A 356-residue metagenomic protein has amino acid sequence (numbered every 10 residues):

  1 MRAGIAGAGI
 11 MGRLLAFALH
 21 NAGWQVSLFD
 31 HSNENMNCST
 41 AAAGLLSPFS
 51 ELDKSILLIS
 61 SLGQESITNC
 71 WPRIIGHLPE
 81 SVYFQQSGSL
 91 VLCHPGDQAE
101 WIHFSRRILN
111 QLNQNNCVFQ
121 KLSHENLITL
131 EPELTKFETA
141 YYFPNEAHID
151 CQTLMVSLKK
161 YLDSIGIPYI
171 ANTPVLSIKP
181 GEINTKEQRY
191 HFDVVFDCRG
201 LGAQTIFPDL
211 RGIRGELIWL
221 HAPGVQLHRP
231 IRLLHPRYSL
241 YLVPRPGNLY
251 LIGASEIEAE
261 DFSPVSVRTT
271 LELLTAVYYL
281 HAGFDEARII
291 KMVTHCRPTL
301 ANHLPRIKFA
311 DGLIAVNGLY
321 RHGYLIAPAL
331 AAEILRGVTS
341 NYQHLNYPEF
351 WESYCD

Functional and structural regions predicted by a protein language model:
M1-G9: Beta1/beta-strand and adjacent pyrophosphate-binding region of the FAD-binding site in flavoprotein oxidoreductases
M11-A18, A22, L45, E80-F84 (+1 more regions): Active-site substrate-recognition segment that forms the wall of the catalytic cavity or substrate channel
H20-T40: Glycine-rich FAD pyrophosphate-binding loop
G44-N126, L130: Dinucleotide-binding Rossmann-like beta1-alpha1 core, especially the glycine-rich loop that anchors the ADP
K54, L58-Q64, H94-E100, Y141-S157 (+2 more regions): Short beta-strand to alpha-helix junction loop
A140-I178, Y190, V194, C198: Helical element adjacent to the flavin cofactor pocket in flavoenzyme catalytic cores
A287-D356: C-terminal catalytic lobe of FAD-dependent flavoproteins
